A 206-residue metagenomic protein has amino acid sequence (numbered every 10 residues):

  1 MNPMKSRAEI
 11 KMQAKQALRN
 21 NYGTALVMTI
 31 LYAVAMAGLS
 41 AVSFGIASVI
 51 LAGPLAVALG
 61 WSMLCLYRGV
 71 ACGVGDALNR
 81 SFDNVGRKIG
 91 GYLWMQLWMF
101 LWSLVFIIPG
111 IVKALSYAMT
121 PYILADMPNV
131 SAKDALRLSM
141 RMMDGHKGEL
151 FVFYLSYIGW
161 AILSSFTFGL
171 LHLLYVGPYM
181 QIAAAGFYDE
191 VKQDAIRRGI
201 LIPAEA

Functional and structural regions predicted by a protein language model:
M1-A206: Hydrophobic alpha-helical membrane segments
